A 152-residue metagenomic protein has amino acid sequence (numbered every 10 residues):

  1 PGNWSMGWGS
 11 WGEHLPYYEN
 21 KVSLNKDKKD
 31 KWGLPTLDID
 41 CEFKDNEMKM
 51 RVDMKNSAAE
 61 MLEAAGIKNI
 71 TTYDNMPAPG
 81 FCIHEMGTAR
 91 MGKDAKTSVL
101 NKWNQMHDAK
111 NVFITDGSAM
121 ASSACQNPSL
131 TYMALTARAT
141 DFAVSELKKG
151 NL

Functional and structural regions predicted by a protein language model:
P1-H14, E19, L34-S122, S129: A glycine-rich dinucleotide-binding beta-alpha-beta segment and adjacent secondary-structure elements that constitute
P16, D27-D30: Beta1-alpha1 glycine-rich phosphate/pyrophosphate-binding loop at the start of Rossmann-like nucleotide-binding domains
K28, K55-K68, T136-L152: Internal hydrophobic alpha-helix adjacent to the cofactor/substrate pocket in enzyme cavities
S122-D141: A conserved FAD-binding loop/helix module that cradles the flavin
